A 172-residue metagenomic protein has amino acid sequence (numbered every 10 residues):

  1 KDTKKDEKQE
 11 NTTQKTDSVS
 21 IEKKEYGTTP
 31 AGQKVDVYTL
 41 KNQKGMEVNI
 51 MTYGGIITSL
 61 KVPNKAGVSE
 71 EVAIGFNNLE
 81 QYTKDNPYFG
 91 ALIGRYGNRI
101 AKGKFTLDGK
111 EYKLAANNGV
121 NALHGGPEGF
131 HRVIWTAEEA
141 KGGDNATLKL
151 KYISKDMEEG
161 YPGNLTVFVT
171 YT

Functional and structural regions predicted by a protein language model:
K1-T172: Surface-exposed acidic/polar loop and edge beta-strand patches at domain peripheries
